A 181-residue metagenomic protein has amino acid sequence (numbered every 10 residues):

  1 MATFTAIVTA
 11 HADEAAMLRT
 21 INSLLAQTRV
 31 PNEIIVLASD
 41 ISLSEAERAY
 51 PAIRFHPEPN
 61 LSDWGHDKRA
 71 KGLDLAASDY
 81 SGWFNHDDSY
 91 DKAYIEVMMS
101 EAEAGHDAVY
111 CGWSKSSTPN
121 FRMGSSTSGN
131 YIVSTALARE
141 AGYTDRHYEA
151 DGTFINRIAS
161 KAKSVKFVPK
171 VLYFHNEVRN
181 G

Functional and structural regions predicted by a protein language model:
M1-S23: N-proximal low-complexity "stem/linker" segments adjacent to membrane-targeting elements
N22-P31: Short, acidic, metal-binding catalytic loop of nucleotide-sugar glycosyltransferases
P31-I41, H56-P59: Short beta-strand/loop segment that forms part of the nucleotide-sugar
P59-A76: Glycine-rich, basic loop-to-helix element that forms the pyrophosphate-binding segment of sugar-nucleotide handling
S78-S89: Short beta-strand-to-loop acidic/aromatic patch adjacent to the donor-nucleotide binding site
E96-F121: Conserved donor NDP-sugar-binding/catalytic core segment of glycosyltransferases
G112, K166-L172: Catalytic beta-strand/loop signature of glycosyltransferases that borders the donor
Y148-F154: Acidic donor-binding loop at a coil-to-helix junction in glycosyltransferase catalytic cores that engages
